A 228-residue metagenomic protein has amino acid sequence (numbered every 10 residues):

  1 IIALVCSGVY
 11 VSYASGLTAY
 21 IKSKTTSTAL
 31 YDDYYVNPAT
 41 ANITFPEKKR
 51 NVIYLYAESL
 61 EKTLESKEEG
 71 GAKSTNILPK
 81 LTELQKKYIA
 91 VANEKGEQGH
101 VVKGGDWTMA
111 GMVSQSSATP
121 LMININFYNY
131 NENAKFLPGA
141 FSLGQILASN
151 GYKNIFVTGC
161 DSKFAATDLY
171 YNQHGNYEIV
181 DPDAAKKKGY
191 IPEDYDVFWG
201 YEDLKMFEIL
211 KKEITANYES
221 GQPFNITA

Functional and structural regions predicted by a protein language model:
I2-Y10: Hydrophobic membrane-insertion alpha-helices, especially the h-region of bacterial N-terminal signal peptides
Y10-A228: Soluble catalytic regions of membrane-associated enzymes that act on cell-envelope and secretory-pathway components
